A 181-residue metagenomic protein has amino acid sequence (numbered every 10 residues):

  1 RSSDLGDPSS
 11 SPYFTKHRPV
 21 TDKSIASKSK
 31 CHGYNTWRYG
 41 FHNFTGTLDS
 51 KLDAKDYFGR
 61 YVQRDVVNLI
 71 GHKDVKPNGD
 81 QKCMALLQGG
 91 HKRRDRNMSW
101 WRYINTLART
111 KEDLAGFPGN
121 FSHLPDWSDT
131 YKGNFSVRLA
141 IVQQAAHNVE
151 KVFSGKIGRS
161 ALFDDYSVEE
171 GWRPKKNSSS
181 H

Functional and structural regions predicted by a protein language model:
G6-S10: Short, conserved secondary-structure transition motifs
T15-C31, D74-M98: A solvent-exposed, charged loop/short amphipathic helix patch at secondary-structure junctions
P19-V20, N43, T106, S178: A generic structural signal for solvent-exposed, polar alpha-helical segments
S24-G59: A Trp-anchored, charged/polar loop motif used as the substrate-binding/catalytic surface of acyl/ester-handling
V62-Q63: Residue-level preference for short coil/turn positions at secondary-structure junctions
V66-L69, K73-V75, Q81-Q88, M98-H181: C-terminal catalytic histidine-bearing segment of alpha/beta-hydrolase fold enzymes
